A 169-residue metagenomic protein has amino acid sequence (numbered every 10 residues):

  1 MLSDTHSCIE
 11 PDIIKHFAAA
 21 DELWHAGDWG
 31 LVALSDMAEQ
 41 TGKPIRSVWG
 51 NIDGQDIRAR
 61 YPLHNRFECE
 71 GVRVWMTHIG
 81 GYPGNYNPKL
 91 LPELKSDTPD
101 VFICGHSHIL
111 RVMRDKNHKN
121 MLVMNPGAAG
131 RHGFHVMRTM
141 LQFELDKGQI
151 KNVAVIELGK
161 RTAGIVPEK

Functional and structural regions predicted by a protein language model:
M1-I45, D53-L63, G71, V136-T139 (+1 more regions): N-terminal active-site segment of His-dependent metallophosphoesterases
M1-S3, E22-D28, R46-N51, M76-H78 (+2 more regions): Active-site neighborhood of phospho(di)ester-bond hydrolases with catalytic His/Asp-centered motifs
S7, L31, G81, I109 (+1 more regions): Short active-site segment of divalent metal-dependent hydrolases/proteases that encodes the spacing between
A18, A38-T41, C69, L94-D97 (+1 more regions): Short, conserved loop/helix-junction motifs that constitute active-site signature segments in enzyme catalytic cores
R46-S96: Helix-adjacent hinge/juxtasegments
H64-R66, M140-Q142, V155: Conserved hydrophobic/aromatic beta-strand scaffold that supports enzyme active sites
N85-Q149: Conserved beta-sheet core of the metallophosphoesterase superfamily
V153-V166: Short, solvent-exposed aromatic-acidic interface loops
